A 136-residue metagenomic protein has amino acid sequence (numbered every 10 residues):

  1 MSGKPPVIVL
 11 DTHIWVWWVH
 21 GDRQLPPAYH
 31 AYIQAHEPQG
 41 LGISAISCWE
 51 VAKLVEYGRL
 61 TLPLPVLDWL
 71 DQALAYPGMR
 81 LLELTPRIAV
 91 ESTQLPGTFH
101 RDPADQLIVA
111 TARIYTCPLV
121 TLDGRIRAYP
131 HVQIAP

Functional and structural regions predicted by a protein language model:
M1-I43, Y57-Q72, Y115: Short, well-structured N-terminal submotif of metal-dependent ribonuclease cores
S2, P63-L67, Y76-L122: Active-site neighborhoods of divalent-metal-dependent phosphate/nucleic-acid chemistry enzymes
D11, S44, H100-D102, D123-G124: Histidine- and aromatic-rich ligand-binding microenvironments
V19, Y29, V55, L74 (+2 more regions): Short, flexible helix/strand-to-coil boundary loops that buttress conserved ligand/catalytic motifs in alpha/beta
G42, L82, A135: General small-molecule cofactor/ligand-binding pocket signal
V51: Phosphate/NTP-binding elements of NTP-utilizing enzymes
R125-V132: Short loop/helix-cap segments at secondary-structure boundaries that form the rim of catalytic
